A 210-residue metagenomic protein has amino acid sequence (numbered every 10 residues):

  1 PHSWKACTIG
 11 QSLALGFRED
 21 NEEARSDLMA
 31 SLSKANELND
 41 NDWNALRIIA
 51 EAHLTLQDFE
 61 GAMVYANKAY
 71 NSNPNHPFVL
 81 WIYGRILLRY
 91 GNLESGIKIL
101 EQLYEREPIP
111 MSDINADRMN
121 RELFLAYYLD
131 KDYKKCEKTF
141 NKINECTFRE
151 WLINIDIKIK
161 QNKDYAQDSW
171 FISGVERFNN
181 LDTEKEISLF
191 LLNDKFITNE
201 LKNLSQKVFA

Functional and structural regions predicted by a protein language model:
W4-W43, R47-D58, V64-N71, Y83 (+2 more regions): Short coil/linker segments at helix-helix boundaries
M63-N67, N71-A210: Alpha-helical protein-protein interaction modules
